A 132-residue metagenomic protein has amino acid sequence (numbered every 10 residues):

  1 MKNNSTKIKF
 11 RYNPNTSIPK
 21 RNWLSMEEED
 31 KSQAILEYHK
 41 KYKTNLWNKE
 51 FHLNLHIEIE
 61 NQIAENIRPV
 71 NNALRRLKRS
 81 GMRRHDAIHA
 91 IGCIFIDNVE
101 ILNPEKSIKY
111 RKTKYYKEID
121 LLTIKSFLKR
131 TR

Functional and structural regions predicted by a protein language model:
M1-R132: Structure-specific DNA junction-binding interface
